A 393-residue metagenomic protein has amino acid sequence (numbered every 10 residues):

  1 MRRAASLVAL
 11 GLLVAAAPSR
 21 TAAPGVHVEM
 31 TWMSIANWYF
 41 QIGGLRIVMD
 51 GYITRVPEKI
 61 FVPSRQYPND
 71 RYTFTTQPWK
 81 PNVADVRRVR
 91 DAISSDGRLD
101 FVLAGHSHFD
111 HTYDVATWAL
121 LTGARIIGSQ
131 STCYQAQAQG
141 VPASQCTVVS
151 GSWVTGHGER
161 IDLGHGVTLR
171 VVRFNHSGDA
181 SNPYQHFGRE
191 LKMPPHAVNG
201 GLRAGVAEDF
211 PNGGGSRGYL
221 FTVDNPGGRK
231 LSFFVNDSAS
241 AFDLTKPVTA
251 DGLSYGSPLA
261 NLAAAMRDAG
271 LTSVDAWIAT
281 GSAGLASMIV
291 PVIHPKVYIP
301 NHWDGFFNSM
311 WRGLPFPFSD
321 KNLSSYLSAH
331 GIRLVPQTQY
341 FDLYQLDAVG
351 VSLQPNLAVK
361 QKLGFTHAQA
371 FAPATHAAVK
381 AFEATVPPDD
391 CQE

Functional and structural regions predicted by a protein language model:
S6-A15: Bacterial N-terminal signal peptides
A16-A84, R170-G178, Y184-N212, C391-E393: Zn-dependent metallo-beta-lactamase
A23-G25, S131-G218, T222-G227: Metallo-beta-lactamase
A36, V56, H108-T112, C133-A136 (+6 more regions): Active-site environment of divalent metal-dependent phosphoester hydrolases
L45-L103, H108, Y113, T117 (+2 more regions): Pre-active-site segment of Zn-dependent metallo-hydrolases
M49-Y52, R98-H108, I127-Q130, S232-S238 (+4 more regions): Active-site neighborhood of phospho(di)ester-bond hydrolases with catalytic His/Asp-centered motifs
C133, Q137-L163, P291-E393: Binuclear metal-ion centers of metallo-dependent hydrolases, dominated by the metallo-beta-lactamase
L202-I293: Active-site-proximal loop/helix segments of hydrolase catalytic cores
